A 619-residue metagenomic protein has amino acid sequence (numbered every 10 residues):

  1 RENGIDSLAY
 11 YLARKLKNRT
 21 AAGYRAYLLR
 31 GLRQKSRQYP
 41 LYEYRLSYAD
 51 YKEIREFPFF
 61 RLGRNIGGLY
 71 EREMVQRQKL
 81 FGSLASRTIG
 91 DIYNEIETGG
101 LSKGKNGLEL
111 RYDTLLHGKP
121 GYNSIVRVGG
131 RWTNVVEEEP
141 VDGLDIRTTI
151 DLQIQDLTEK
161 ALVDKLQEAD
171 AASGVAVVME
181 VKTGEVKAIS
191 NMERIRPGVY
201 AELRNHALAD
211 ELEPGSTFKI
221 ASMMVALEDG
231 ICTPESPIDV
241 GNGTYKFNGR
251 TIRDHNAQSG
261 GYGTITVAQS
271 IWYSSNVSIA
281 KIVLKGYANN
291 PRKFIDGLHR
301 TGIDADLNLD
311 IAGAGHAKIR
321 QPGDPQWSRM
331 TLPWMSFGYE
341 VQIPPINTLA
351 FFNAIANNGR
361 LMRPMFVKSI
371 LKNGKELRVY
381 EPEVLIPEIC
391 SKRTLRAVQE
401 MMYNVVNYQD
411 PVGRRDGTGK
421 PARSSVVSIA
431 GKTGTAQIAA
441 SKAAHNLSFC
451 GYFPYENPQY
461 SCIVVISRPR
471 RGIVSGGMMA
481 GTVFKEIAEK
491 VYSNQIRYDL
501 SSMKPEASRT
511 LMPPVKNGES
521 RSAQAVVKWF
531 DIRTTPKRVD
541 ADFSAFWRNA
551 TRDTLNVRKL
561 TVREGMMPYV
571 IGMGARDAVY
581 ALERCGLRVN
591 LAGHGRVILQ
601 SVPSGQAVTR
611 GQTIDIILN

Functional and structural regions predicted by a protein language model:
R1-E2, A9-A13, S36-R45, M74 (+13 more regions): Second-shell loop/turn segments in exported
S7-R14, G23-V141, I463-V464, T482: Small/polar-residue-rich segments within soluble enzyme cores
A21-Q34, A171-T183, I238-N242, A312-A317 (+3 more regions): Acidic/histidine-enriched alpha-helical segments
R64-Y70, E168, G586-R596: Short, well-structured beta-strand/strand-turn elements
I125-E137, I150, G174-G215, M224-P469 (+1 more regions): Beta-lactam-recognizing serine transpeptidase/beta-lactamase-like catalytic domain environment
R131-G174: Conserved, well-ordered alpha-helix/loop/beta-strand core segments that scaffold catalytic motifs
I319, V426, E486-N619: Ligand-recognition elements built from short beta-strands and adjacent flexible loops
P454-C462, I466-P505: C-terminal, active-site-flanking charged/polar segments
